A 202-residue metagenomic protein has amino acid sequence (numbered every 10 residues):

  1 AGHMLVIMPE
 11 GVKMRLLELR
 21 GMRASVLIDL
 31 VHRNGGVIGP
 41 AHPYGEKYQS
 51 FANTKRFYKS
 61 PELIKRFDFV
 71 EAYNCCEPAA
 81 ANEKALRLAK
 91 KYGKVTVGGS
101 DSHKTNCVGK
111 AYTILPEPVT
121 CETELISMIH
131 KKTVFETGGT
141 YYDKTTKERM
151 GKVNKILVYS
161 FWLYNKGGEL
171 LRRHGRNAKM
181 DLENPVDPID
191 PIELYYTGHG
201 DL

Functional and structural regions predicted by a protein language model:
A1-R15, D29, K47-L202: Charged catalytic cores and adjacent phosphate/nucleic-acid-binding surfaces used for phosphate/nucleic-acid chemistry
R15-L17, G39: Short secondary-structure capping/junction motifs at helix and strand boundaries
E18-M22: Glycine-rich anion/phosphate-binding loops
I28-H32, P40: Core dinuclear metal-dependent hydrolase active-site scaffold
G35-G36, G93: Residue-level detector of structured alpha->beta connecting loops
G36-V37, A72: Short helix-capping and hinge/turn segments at secondary-structure transitions, especially at repeat and domain
V37-Q49: Aromatic-lined carbohydrate-recognition surfaces of secreted/lumenal glycan-active proteins
